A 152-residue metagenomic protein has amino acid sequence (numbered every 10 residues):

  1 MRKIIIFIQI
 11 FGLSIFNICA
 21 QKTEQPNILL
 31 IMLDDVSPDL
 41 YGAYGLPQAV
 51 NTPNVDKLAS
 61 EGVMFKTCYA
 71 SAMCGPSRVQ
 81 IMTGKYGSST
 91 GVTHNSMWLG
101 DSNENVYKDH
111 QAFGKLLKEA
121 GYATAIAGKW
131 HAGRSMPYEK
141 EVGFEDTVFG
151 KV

Functional and structural regions predicted by a protein language model:
R2, Q9-G12, I18-V152: Formylglycine-dependent sulfatase
